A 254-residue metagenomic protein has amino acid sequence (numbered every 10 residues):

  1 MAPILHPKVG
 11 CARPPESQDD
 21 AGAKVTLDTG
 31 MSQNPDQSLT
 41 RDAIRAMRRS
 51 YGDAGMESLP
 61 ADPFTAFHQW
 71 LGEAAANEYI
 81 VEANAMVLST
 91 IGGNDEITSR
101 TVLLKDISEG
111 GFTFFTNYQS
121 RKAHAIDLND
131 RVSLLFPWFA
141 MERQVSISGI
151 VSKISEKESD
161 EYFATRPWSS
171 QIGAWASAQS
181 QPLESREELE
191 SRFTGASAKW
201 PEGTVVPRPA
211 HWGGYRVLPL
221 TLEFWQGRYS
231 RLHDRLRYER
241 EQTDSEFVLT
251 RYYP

Functional and structural regions predicted by a protein language model:
P7-K8, Q37: Short helix-onset patch at the extreme N-terminus, typifying the N->h transition of secretory signal peptides
K24-P254: Binding-site signature for planar aromatic cofactors or substrates
